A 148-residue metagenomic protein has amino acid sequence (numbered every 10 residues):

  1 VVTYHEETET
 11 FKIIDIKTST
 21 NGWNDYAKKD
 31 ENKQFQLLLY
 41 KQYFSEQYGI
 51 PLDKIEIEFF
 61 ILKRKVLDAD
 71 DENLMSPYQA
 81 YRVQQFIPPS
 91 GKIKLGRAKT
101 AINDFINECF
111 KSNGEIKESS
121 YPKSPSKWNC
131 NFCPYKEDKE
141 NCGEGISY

Functional and structural regions predicted by a protein language model:
V1-L37, S45: Non-catalytic protein-protein interaction segments used by genome-maintenance enzymes to assemble and couple activities
Q42-Y148: Metal-dependent nuclease catalytic regions and adjoining charged, substrate-binding loops involved in nucleic-acid end
